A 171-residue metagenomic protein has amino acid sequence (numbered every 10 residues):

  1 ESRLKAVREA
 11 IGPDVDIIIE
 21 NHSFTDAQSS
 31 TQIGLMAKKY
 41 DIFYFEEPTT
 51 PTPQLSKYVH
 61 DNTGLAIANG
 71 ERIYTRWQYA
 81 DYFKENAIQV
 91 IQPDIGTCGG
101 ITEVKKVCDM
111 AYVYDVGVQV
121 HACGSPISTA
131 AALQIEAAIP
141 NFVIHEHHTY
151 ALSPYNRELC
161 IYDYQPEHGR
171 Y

Functional and structural regions predicted by a protein language model:
E1-Y58: Metal-dependent enolase-superfamily TIM-barrel catalytic cores that perform enediolate-based chemistry
L35, D41-Y44, T50-G169: Shared catalytic-loop signature of beta/alpha-barrel
